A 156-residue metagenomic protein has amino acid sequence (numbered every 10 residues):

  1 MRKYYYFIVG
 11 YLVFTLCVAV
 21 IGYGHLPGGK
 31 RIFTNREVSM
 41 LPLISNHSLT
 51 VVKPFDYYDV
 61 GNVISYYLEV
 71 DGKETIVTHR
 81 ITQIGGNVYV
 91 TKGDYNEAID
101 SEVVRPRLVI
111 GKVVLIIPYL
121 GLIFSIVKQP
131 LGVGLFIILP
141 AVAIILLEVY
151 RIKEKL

Functional and structural regions predicted by a protein language model:
M1-Y57, P118, L122-L156: Protein maturation boundaries and topogenic segments
G28-K30, D59-G61, I76, G86 (+1 more regions): Extracytoplasmic
N35, V63-I64, V77-Q83: Short beta-strand-centered aromatic/proline hotspots
Y57-K73: Short coil-to-beta transition motif at edge beta-strands of beta-rich domains
D71-H79, E102-R105: Short coil-to-beta-strand transition motifs
T82-L122: Extended, hydrophilic extramembrane loops/domains of integral membrane proteins
